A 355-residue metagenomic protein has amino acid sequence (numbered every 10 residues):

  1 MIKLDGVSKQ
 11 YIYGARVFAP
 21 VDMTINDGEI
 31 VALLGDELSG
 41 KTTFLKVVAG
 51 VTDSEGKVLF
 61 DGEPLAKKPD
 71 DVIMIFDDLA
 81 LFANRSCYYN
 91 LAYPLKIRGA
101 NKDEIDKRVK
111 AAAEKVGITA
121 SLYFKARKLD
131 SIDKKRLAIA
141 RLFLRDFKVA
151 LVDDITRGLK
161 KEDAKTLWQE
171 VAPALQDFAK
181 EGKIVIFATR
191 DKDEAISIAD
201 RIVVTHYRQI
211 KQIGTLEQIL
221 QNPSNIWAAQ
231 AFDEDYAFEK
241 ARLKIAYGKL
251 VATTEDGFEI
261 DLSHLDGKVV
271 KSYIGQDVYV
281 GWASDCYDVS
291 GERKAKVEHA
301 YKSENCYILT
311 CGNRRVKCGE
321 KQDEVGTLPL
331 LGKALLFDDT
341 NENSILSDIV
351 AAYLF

Functional and structural regions predicted by a protein language model:
M1-L4, S8-P20: A short, flexible loop at the N-terminus of ABC-type nucleotide-binding domains that lies
L34-D36: The feature captures the beta-strand-to-loop junction immediately N-terminal to the Walker
A49: Helix-to-loop junction immediately C-terminal to a conserved catalytic motif
G56-K68: Conserved ABC transporter NBD signature motif
K102, D106, A112-D130: Conserved ABC nucleotide-binding domain
R145-D146: Conserved signature/switch motifs of ABC ATPase nucleotide-binding domains
Y207-R208: Conserved ABC ATPase "signature" C-loop
A246-F355: Non-catalytic connector elements of ABC transporters
